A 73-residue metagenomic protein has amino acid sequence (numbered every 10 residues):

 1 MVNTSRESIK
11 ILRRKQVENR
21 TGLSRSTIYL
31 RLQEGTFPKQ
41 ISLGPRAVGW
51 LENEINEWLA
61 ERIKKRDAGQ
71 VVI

Functional and structural regions predicted by a protein language model:
V2-Q33, E54-K65: Polyanion-binding surface elements
E34-Q40: Short, solvent-exposed alpha-helical "recognition" segments
Q40-I41, D67: Short, hydrophobic secondary-structure boundary micro-motifs
I41-A47: Short Lys/Arg-enriched helix C-cap and helix-to-coil transition segments that create basic nucleic-acid-contact patches
L51: A contiguous, mid-protein "functional segment" used to position or interact with cofactors/ions or partner subunits
R66-I73: Short, charged recognition helix plus adjacent turn of helix-turn-helix-like nucleic-acid-binding domains
